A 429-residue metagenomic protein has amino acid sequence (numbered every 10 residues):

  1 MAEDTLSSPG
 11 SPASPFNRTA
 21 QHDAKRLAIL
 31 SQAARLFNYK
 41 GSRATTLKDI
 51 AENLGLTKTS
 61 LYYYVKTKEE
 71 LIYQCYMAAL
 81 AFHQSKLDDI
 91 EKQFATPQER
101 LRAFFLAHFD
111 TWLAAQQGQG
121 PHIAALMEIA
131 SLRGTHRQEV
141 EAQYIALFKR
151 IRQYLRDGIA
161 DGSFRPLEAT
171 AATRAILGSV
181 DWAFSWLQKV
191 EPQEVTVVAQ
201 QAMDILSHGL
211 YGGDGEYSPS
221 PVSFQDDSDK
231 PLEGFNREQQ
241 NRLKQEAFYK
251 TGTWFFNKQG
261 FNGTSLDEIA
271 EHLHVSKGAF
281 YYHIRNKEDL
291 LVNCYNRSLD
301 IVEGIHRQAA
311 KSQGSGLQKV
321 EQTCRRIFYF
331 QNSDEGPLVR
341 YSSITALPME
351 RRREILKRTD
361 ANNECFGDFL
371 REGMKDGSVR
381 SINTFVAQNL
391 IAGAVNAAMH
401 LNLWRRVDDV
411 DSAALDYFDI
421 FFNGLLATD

Functional and structural regions predicted by a protein language model:
M1-F16, A107-T111, K149, Q153-D157 (+4 more regions): C-terminal peripheral helix-coil segments that are non-catalytic and often amphipathic
A2, A28, L36-E70, Q74 (+3 more regions): Helix-turn-helix
H22, I72, Y76, L80 (+9 more regions): Amphipathic, non-transmembrane alpha-helical scaffold segments
K25-A33, I50, C75-A79, H83 (+7 more regions): Generic hydrophobic, amphipathic alpha-helix propensity
E70, F109-R156, A160-P166, T170 (+4 more regions): Short secondary-structure transition hinges
Q74, D88-G118, I176, N293 (+1 more regions): Hydrophobic alpha-helical connector segments
A79, I159, S163, M203 (+4 more regions): Alpha-helical bundle regulatory/interaction domains
R102, R152, A169-L177, E321 (+1 more regions): Short, well-structured alpha-helical segments
